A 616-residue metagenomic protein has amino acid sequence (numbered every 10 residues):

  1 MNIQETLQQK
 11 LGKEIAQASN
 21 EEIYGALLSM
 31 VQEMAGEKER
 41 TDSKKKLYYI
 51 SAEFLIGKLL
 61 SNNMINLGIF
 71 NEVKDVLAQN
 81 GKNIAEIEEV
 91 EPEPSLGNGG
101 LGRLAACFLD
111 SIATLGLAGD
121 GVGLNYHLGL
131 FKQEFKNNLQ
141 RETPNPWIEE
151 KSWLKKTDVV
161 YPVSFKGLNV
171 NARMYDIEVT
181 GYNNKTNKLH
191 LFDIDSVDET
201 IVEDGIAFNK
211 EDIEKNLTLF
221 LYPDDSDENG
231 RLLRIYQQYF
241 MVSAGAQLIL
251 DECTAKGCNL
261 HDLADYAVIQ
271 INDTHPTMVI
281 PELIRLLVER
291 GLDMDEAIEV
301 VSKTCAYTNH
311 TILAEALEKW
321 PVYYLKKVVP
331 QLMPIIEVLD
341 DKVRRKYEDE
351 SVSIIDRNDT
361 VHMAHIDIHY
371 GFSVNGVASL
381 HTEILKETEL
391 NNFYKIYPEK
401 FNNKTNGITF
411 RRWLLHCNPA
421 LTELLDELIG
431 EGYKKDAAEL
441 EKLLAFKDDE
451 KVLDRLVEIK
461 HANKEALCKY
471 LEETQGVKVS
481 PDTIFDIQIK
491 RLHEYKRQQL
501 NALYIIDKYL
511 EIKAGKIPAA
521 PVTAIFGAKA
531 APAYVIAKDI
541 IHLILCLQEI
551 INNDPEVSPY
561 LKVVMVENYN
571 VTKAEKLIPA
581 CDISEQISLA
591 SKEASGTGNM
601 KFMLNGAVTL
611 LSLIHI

Functional and structural regions predicted by a protein language model:
S19, I23-L27, L115, G121 (+3 more regions): Extended, Lys/Arg-enriched charged tracts that mediate electrostatic binding to polyanionic substrates
S29-E88, I201-N216, F240-H261: Conserved oxyanion/phosphate-binding beta-strand-loop segments in alpha/beta enzyme cores
K44, W153-N272, W320-V377, E389-R491 (+2 more regions): Active-site cores of enzymes that catalyze phosphoryl transfer or operate on phosphate-rich substrates
E93, G116-L117, S243, Q247-Y323: An amphipathic, hydrophobic-aromatic interaction surface with interspersed Lys/Arg that forms lipid/phosphate-bearing
C305, I312, K464-A574: Long, K/E/R/D-enriched contiguous segments that form extended
P579-L589: Acidic donor-binding loop of glycosyltransferase active sites
G606-T609: Structural loop-to-beta junction motif characteristic of Rossmann-like glycosyltransferase folds
H615-I616: Conserved small/polar residues in nucleotide/adenosyl-binding loops
